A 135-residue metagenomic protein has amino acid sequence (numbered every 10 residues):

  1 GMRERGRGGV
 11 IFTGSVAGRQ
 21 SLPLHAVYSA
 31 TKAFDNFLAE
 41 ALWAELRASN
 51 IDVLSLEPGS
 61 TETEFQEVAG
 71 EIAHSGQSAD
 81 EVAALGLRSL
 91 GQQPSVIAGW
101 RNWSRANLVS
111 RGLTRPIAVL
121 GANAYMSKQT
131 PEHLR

Functional and structural regions predicted by a protein language model:
M2, Q20, A41-D52: Active-site-adjacent segment of SDR/Rossmann-fold oxidoreductases
F12: Rossmann-fold scaffold of SDR-type NAD(P)-dependent oxidoreductases
S15: Residue(s) in the substrate-gating loop at a strand-loop-helix junction that position the organic substrate next
L22-A26: Active-site loop immediately N-terminal to the catalytic Tyr-X3-Lys motif of short-chain dehydrogenase/reductase
Y28, N36: Catalytic tyrosine of NAD(P)H-dependent dehydrogenase/reductases that use a Tyr as the general acid/base
T31: Active-site helix of classical SDR
S49, P58-V68, I72: Short, flexible catalytic-loop segment of classical short-chain dehydrogenase/reductase
S55, E71-N107, R111: C-terminal helical subdomain
